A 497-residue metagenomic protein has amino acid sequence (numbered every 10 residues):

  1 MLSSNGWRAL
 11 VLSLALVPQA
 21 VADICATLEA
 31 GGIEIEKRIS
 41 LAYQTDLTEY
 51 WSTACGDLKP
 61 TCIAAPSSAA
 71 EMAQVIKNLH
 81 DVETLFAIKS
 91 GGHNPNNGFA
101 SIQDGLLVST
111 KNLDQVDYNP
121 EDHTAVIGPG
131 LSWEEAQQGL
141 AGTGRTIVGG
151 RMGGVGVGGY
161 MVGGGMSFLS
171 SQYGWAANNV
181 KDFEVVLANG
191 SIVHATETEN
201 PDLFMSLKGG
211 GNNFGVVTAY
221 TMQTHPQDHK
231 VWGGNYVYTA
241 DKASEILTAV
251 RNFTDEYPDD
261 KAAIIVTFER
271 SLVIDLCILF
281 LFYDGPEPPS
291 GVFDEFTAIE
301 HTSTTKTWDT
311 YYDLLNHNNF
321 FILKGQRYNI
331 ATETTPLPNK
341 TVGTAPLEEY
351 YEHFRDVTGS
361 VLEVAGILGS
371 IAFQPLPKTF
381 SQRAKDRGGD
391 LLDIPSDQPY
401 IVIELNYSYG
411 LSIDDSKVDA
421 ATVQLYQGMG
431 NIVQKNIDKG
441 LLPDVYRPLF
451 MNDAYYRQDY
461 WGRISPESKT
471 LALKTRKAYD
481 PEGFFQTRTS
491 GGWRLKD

Functional and structural regions predicted by a protein language model:
M1-D23: Fungal secretory targeting signals
S40, W51-L113, P129: Glycine-rich N-terminal segment of FAD-binding domains in flavoprotein oxidoreductases, spanning the beta-loop-helix
W51-C55, N96-I102, K208, K385 (+2 more regions): Short glycine-biased active-site loop of nucleotidyltransferases that positions the nucleotide triphosphate and helps
A65, N96-D114, L169-A188, V216-Y220 (+1 more regions): Structural signature of FAD isoalloxazine-binding scaffolds in flavoprotein oxidoreductases
H123-T124, L131-Q138, G156-V157, T310: Short, structural beta-strand-to-alpha-helix junction motif
T143, I147-F183, L187: A gly/ser-rich beta-alpha-beta helix-loop segment of oxidoreductase catalytic cores
F183-E184, A188, V193-A454: C-terminal cap/substrate-recognition region of VAO/PCMH-type FAD-linked oxidoreductases
K439-D497: Activity-critical C-terminal alpha-helical subdomain
